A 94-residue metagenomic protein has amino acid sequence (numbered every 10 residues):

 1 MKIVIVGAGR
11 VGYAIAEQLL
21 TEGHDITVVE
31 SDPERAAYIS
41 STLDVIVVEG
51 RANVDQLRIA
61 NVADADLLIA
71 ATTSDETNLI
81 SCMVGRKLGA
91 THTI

Functional and structural regions predicted by a protein language model:
M1-I94: Cytosolic regulatory regions of ion transport systems
